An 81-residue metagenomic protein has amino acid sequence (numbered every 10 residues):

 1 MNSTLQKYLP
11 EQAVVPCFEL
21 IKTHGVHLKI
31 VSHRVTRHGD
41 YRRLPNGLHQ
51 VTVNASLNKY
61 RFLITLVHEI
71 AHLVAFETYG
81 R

Functional and structural regions predicted by a protein language model:
M1-I64, L73-R81: Active-site-proximal or metal-binding-adjacent scaffold patches in catalytic folds
E69: Walker B catalytic acidic pair
